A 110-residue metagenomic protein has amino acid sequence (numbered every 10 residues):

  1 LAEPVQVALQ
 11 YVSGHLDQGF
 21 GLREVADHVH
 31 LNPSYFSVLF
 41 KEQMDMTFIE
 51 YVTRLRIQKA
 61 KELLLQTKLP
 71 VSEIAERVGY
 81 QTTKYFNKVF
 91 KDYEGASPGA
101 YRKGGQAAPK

Functional and structural regions predicted by a protein language model:
L1-V38, E42-M46, R102-K110: Inter-domain helical "communication" segments and dimerization helices that couple sensory or membrane-embedded modules
A2-V5, K61, V71, S97: Secondary-structure boundary/capping motif
L9-G14, E42-Q81, K103-K110: Terminal helix-turn-helix DNA-binding modules in bacterial transcription factors
R23, S34, P70-E73, T83-K84 (+1 more regions): Residues within helix-turn-helix
F36, F40, Y85-F86, F90: Short hydrophobic/aromatic patch on the recognition helix
F36, T47, E62, S97-P98: A short hydrophobic/aromatic micro-motif that marks alpha-helical segments and, especially, helix-coil
K88-K110: …primarily DNA-binding HTH/wHTH and HhH modules…
